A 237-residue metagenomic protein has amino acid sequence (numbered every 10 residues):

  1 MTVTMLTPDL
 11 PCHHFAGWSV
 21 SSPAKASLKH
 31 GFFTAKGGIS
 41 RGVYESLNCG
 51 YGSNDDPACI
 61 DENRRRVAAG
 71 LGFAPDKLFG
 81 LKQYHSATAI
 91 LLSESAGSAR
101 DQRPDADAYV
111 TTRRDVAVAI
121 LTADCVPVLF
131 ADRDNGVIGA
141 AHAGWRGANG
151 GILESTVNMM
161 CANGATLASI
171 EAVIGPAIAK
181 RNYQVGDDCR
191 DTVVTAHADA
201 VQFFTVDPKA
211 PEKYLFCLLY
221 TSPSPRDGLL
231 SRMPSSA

Functional and structural regions predicted by a protein language model:
M1-S222: Active-site microenvironment for binding and transforming phosphate-containing groups
Y220-A237: Single conserved hydrophobic/aromatic residue that forms the stacking wall/gate of nucleotide- or nucleobase-binding
